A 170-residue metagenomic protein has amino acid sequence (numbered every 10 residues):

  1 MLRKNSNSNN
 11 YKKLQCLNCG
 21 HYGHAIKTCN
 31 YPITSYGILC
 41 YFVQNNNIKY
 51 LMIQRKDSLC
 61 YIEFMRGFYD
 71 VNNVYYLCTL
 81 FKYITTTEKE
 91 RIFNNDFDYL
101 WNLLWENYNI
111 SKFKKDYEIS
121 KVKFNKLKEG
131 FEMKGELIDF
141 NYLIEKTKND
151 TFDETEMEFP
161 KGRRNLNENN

Functional and structural regions predicted by a protein language model:
S6-S8: Compositionally biased low-complexity segments enriched in polar/charged residues
K13-H24: Short Cys/His-rich zinc-binding micro-motifs
I26-N30: Cysteine-centered loop/knuckle micro-motif
Y36-C40: Short beta-strand scaffold segments in enzyme catalytic cores
F42-N46: Short acidic-glycine loop/turn motifs at beta-strand connectors
I48-N170: Conserved Nudix-box catalytic region and its N-terminal flanking loop in Nudix hydrolases and closely related
